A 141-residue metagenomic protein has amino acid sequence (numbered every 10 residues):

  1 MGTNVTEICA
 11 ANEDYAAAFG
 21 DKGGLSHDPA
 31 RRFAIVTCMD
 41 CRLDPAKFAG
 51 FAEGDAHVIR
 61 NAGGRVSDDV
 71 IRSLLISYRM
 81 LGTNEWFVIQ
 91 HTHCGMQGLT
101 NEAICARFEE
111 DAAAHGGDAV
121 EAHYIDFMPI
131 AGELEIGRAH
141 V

Functional and structural regions predicted by a protein language model:
M1-P29, G64-I71, I76-L81, M96-R138: Divalent-metal-activated hydrolytic enzyme cores
A18-R72: Conserved beta-strand-loop surface patch within small alpha/beta domains used for substrate/adaptor or ligand engagement
M39-R42, T92-M96: Gly/Ser/Thr-rich loops at beta-strand to alpha-helix junctions that form or flank small-molecule/cofactor-binding
K47, F51-V58, I89-H91, A114-I125: Short, surface-exposed, charge-dense and proline/glycine-enriched linear segments
L81-C94: Ordered, amphipathic secondary-structure segments that act as subunit-interaction surfaces in large macromolecular
